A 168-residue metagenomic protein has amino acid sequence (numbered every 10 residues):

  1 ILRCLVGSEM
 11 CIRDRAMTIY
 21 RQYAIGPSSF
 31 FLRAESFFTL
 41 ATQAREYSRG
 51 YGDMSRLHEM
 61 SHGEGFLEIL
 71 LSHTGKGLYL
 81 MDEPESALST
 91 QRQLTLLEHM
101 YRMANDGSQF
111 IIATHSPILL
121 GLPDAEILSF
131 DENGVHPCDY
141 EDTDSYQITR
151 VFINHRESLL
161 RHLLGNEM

Functional and structural regions predicted by a protein language model:
I1-G7, C11-I12: Single conserved hydrophobic/aromatic residue that forms the stacking wall/gate of nucleotide- or nucleobase-binding
R3-C4, S72, G121: Solvent-exposed polar/charged
M10-C11, R33, A113: Hydrophobic beta-strand positions within the nucleotide-binding domains of ABC ATPases
R13-F31, I153-E157, R161-L164, M168: Extended, highly charged alpha-helical segments
R15-I25, G52-M54, T90, T95-A104: Catalytic phosphate/metal-binding cores of nucleic-acid and nucleotide-processing enzymes, i.e., regions that mediate
S28, G75-L78, A104-I111: Loop/turn-to-beta-strand initiation segments
S29-T95: Conserved ABC ATPase signature
Q91-I112, S116-M168: C-terminal lobe/lid and adjacent interdomain/linker elements of RecA-like ASCE P-loop ATPase modules
